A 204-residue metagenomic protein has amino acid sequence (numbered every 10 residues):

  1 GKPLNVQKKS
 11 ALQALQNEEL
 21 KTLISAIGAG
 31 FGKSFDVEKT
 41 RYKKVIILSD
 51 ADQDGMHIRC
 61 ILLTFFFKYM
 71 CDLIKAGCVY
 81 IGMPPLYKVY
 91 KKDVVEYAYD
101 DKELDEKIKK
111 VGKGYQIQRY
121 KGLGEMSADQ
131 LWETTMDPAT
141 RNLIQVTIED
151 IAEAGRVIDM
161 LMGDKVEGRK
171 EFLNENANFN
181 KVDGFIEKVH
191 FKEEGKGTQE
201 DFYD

Functional and structural regions predicted by a protein language model:
G1-D204: Conserved phosphate-chemistry cores used by DNA topoisomerases
